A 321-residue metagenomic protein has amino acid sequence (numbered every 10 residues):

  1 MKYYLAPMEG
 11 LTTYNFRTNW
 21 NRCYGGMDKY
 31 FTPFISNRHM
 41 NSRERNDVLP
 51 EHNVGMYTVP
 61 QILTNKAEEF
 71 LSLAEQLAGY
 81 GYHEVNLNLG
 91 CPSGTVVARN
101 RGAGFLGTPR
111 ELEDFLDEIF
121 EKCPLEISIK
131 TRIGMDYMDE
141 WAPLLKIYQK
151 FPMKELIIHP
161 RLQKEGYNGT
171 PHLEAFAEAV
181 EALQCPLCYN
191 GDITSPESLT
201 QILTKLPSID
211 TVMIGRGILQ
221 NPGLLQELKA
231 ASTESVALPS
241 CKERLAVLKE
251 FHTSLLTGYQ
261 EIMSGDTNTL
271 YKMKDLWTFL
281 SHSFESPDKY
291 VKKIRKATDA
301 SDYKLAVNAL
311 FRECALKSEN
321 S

Functional and structural regions predicted by a protein language model:
M1-K2, R38-Y57, C91, A98-R99 (+2 more regions): N-terminal small/glycine-rich loop or linker at the start of catalytic domains across soluble metabolic enzymes
Y3-P7, Y30-T32, T58-I62, V85-L87 (+4 more regions): Hydrophobic faces of well-ordered beta-strands that scaffold small-molecule active sites in alpha/beta enzyme cores
M8-G10, I35-N37, L63-N65, G90-P92 (+4 more regions): Active-site beta-loop-alpha junctions enriched in small/polar residues
M8-Y80: Glycine-rich, positively charged N-terminal anion/phosphate-binding segment
Y14-N15, P124, W141-E155, E174 (+2 more regions): Alpha/beta catalytic cores of nucleotide-metabolism and tRNA/nucleoside-modifying enzymes
N19-Y24, L71-V85, L89-T95, R99 (+1 more regions): Alpha/beta enzyme core
M40-S42, G166, N221-E227: Short, charged, surface-exposed secondary-structure boundary motifs
F105-L106: A short alpha->loop->secondary-structure connector
